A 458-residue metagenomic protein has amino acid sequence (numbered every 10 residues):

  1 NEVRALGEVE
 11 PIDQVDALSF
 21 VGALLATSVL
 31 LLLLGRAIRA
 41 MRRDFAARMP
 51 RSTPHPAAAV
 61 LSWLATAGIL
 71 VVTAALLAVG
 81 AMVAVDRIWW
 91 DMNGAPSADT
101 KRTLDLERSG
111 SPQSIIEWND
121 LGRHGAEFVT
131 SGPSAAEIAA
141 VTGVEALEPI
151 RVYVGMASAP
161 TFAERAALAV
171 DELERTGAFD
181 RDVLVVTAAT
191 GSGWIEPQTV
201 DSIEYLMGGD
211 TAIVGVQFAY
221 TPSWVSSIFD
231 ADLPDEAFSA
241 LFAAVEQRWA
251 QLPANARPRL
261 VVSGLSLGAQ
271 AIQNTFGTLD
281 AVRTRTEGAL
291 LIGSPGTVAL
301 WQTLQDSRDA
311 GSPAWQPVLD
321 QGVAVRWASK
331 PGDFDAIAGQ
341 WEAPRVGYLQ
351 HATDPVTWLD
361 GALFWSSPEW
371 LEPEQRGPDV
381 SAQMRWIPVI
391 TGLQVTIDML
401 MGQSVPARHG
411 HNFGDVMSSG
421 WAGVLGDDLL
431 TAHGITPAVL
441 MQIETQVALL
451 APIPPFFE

Functional and structural regions predicted by a protein language model:
N1-P258, G277-E458: C-terminal His-loop and adjacent cap/lid subdomain of alpha/beta-hydrolase
V262-A269: Gly/Ala-rich beta-loop-alpha elbow adjacent to hydrolase catalytic centers
